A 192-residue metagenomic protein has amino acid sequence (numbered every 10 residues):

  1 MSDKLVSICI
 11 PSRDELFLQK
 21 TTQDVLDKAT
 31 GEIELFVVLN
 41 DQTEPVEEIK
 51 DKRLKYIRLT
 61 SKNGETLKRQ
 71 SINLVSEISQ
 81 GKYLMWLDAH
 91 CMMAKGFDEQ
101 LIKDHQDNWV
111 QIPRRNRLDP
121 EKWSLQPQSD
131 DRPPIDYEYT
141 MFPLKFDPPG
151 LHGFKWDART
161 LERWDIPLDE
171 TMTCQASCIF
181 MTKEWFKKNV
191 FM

Functional and structural regions predicted by a protein language model:
V6-E15, K28, V38-N40: A conserved hydrophobic helix/loop-capping motif in glycosyltransferases and polysaccharide synthases
Q23-E32: Short, acidic, metal-binding catalytic loop of nucleotide-sugar glycosyltransferases
K50-T66: Conserved donor nucleotide-binding strand/loop of the catalytic core
K62-S79: Glycine-rich, basic loop-to-helix element that forms the pyrophosphate-binding segment of sugar-nucleotide handling
R69, P148-L151, W156-F180: A recurrent flexible, glycine/aromatic-enriched loop bordering the glycosyltransferase active site that acts as
L84: Short aromatic/hydrophobic "clamp" motif used to bind/position activated sugar donors
M92, G96-P149: Conserved donor NDP-sugar-binding/catalytic core segment of glycosyltransferases
T173, K183-M192: Donor nucleotide-sugar recognition loop
